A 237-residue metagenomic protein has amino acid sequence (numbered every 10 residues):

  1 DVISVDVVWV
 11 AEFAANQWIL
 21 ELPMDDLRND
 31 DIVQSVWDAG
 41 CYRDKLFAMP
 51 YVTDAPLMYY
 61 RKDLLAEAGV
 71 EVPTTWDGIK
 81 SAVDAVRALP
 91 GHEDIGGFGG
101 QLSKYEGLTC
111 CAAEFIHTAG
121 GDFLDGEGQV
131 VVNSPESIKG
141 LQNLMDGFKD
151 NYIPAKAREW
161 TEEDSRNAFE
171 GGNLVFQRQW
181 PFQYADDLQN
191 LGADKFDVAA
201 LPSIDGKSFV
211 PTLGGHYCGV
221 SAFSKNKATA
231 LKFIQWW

Functional and structural regions predicted by a protein language model:
D1-S4, V175-Q179, D197: Paired acidic/hydrophobic, glycine-rich loop segments that form the ligand-binding mouth/hinge of periplasmic-binding
V5-P56, K80, G96, L108-C111 (+3 more regions): Hinge/lid segment of periplasmic solute-binding proteins
V5-W9, E162, Q179-Y184, P202 (+1 more regions): Beta->alpha turn/N-cap motifs
V8, T74-S81, K156-E170: Short helix-initiation/N-cap motifs at beta->coil->alpha
L20-I32, P90, G96-Y105, A119-K139 (+2 more regions): Short, solvent-exposed loop/beta-turn-alpha elements that line the ligand-binding surface or hinge of extracytoplasmic
K45-L46, E67-A68, Q142, K149-D150 (+2 more regions): Extracytoplasmic/periplasmic substrate-recognition and gating elements
P56-Y59, I116-H117, C218-V220: Short glycine- and hydrophobic/aromatic-rich loop-to-beta-strand nucleating segment in the catalytic cores
V83-A85, E127-R158, L201: Glycine-centered hinge/linker elements that transmit conformational signals in sensory and ligand-binding systems
